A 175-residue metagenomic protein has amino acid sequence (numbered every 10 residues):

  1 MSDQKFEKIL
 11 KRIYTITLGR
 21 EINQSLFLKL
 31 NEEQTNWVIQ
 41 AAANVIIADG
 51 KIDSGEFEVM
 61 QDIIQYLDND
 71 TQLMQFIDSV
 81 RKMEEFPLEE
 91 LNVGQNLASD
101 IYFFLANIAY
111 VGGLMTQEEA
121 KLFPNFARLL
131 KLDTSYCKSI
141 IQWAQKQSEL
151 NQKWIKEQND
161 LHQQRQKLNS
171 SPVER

Functional and structural regions predicted by a protein language model:
M1-R175: Small-residue-enriched hydrophobic alpha-helices in membranes
